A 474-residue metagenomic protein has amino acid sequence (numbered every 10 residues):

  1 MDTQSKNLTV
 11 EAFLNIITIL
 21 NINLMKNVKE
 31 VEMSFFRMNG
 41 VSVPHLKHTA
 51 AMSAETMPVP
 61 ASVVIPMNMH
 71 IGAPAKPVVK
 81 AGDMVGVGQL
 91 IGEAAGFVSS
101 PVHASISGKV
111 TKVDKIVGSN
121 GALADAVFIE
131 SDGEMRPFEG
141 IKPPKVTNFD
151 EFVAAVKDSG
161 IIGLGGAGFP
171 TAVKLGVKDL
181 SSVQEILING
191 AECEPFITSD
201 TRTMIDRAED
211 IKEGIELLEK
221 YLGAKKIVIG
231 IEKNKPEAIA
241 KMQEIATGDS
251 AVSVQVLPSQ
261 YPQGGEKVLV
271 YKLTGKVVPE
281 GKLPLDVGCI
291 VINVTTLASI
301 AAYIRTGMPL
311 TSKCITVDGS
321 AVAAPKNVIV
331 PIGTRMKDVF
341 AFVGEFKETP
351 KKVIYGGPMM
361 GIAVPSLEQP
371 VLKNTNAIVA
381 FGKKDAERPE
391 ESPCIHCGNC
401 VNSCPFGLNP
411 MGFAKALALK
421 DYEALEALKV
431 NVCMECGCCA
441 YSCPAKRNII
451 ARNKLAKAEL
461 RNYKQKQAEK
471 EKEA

Functional and structural regions predicted by a protein language model:
T9, N15-M25: Short, positively charged and aromatic/hydrophobic N-terminal segments
E11, A224-M336, F342-K347: Hydrophobic alpha-helical positions that pack around
L24-V78, F128: N-terminal, Lys/Arg-enriched amphipathic/low-complexity engagement segments that precede the first folded domain
K80-E93, K112: Short, well-structured beta-strand-loop connectors
G108-V110: Conserved hydrophobic positions within beta-strands
K112, V117-F169, K178-S181, P236: Acidic low-complexity segments
G163, I186-D200, A321: Gly-rich Lys/Arg/Thr-decorated short loops/hinges at beta-loop-alpha junctions or inter-strand turns that position
T375-E391, V401, P405-A474: Ferredoxin-type iron-sulfur electron-transfer modules in oxidoreductases and energy-metabolism complexes
